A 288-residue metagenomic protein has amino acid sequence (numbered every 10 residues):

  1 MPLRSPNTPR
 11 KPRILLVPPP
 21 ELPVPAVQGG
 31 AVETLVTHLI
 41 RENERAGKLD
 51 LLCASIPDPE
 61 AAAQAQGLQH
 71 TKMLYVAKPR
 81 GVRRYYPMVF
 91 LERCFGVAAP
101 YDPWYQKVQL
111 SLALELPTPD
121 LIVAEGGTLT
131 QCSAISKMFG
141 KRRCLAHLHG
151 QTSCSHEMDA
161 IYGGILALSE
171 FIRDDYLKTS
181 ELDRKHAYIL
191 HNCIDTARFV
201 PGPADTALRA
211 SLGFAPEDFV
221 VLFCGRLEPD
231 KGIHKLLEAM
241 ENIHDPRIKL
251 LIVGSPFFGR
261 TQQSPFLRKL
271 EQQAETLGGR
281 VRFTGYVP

Functional and structural regions predicted by a protein language model:
L3, P20-A26, E42-P100, F258: N-terminal strand-loop element at the rim of the active site of nucleotide-sugar-dependent glycosyltransferases
D102-K107, A124-L129, L148: Short His-centered aromatic/hydrophobic patch
L114, K137-A146, C154-S169: A conserved, positively charged/aromatic
F139, Q263-V287: Nucleotide-activated donor-binding/catalytic signature segment of Leloir-type glycosyltransferases, i.e., the conserved
F171, C193: Carbohydrate-associated surface elements
V200-F214, R268: A short helix/loop element that forms part of the nucleotide-sugar donor recognition site in Leloir-type
A215-K231, L237-M240, L250-V253: Conserved donor-binding/catalytic core segment of Leloir-type glycosyltransferases
K249-R268: Glycosyltransferase donor-sugar binding loop
